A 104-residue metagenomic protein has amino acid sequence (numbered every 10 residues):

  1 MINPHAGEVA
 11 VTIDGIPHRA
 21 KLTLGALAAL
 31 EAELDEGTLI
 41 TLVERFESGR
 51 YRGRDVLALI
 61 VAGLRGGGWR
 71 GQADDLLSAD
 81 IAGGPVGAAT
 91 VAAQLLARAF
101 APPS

Functional and structural regions predicted by a protein language model:
M1-T12, P17, G37-R54, R65-S104: Charged interaction scaffolds used for protein-protein
A20-L22: Short capping micro-motif at the N-terminus of alpha-helices
L24-T41: Short, surface-exposed, low-complexity cationic segments
